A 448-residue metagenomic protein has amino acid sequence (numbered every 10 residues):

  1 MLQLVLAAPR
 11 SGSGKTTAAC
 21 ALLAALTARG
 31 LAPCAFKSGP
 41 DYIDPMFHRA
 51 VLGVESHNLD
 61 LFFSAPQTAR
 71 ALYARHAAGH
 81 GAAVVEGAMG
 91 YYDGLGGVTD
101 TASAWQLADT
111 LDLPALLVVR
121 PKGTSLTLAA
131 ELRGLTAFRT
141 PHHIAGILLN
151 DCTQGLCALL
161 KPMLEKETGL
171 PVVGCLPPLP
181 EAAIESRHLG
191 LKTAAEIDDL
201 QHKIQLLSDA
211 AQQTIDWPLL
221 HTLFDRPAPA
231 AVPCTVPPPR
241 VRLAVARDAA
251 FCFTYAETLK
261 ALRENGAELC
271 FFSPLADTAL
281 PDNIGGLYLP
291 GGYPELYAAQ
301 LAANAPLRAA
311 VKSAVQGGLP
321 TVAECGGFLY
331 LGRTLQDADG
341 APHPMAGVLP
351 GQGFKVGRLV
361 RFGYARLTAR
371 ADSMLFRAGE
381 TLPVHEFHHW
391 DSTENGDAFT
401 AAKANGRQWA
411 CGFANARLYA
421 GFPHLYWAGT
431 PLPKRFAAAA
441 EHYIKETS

Functional and structural regions predicted by a protein language model:
M1-L2, V236-R242: A short, charged/proline- and glycine-enriched loop that marks the coil->beta-strand transition at the N-terminal
L2-L111, V119-H143, D151, G155-A158: ATP-dependent carboxylate-amine ligase catalytic core
V5, V84-E86, L116-V118, L148 (+2 more regions): Structural motif
K37-S38, V172-P180, E268-A276: Beta-strand->loop->alpha-helix junctions that form or flank phosphate-binding loops in nucleotide-handling enzymes
A108, T214, P239, F251-A261 (+3 more regions): C-terminal and late-domain segments of enzyme folds
S125-T235: Internal gly/pro-rich beta-alpha loop/helix module that stabilizes soluble enzyme cofactors or their anionic handles
P239-A305, A309-Q316: Phosphate-binding active sites in nucleotide-utilizing proteins
P294-A371: Cysteine-nucleophile active-site neighborhood
